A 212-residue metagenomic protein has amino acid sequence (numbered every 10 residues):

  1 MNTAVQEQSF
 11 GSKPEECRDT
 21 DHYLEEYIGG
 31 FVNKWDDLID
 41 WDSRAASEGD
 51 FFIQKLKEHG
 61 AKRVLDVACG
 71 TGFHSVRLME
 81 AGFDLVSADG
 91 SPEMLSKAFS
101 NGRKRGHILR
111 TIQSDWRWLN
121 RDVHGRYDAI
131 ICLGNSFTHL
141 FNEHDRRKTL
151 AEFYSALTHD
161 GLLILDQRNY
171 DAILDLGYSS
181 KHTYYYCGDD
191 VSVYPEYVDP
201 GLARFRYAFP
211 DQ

Functional and structural regions predicted by a protein language model:
N2-H59: Conserved class I S-adenosyl-L-methionine
A61-A68: Conserved class I S-adenosyl-L-methionine
F73-L119: Class I SAM-dependent methyltransferase SAM/SAH-binding core
R121-A129: A short acidic, Gly/Pro-enriched loop at the edge of an enzyme's catalytic core that lines a small-molecule cofactor
D128-H144: A short SAM/SAH-binding and catalytic strip from SAM-dependent methyltransferases
R147-H159: A short glycine-rich, Lys/Arg-flanked "PGG" loop and its adjoining helix->strand segment in the class I
I164-Q212: SAM-dependent methyltransferase
